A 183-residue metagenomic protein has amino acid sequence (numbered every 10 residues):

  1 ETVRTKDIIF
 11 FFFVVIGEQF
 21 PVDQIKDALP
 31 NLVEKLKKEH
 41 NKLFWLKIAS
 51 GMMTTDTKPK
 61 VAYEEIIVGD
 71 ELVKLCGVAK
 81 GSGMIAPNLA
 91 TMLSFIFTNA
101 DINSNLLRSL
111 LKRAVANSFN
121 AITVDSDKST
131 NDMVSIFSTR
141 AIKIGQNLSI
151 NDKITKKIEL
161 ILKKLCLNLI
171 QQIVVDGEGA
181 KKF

Functional and structural regions predicted by a protein language model:
T2-F119: Glycine-rich, mobile lid/loop segments that gate access to catalytic sites or pores
K6-D27, T123-G145, K181: Short, surface-exposed loop/turn segments at secondary-structure boundaries that line and modulate
L36, T55, P59, A121-D125 (+2 more regions): Short secondary-structure junctions and interdomain/linker hinges
G69-L72, A100-T123, D127, I154-L165 (+1 more regions): Tubulin/FtsZ superfamily GTPase core signature
I136-F183: A glycine- and small/hydrophobic-rich beta-loop-beta segment that serves as a flexible "lid/hinge" or phosphate-binding
